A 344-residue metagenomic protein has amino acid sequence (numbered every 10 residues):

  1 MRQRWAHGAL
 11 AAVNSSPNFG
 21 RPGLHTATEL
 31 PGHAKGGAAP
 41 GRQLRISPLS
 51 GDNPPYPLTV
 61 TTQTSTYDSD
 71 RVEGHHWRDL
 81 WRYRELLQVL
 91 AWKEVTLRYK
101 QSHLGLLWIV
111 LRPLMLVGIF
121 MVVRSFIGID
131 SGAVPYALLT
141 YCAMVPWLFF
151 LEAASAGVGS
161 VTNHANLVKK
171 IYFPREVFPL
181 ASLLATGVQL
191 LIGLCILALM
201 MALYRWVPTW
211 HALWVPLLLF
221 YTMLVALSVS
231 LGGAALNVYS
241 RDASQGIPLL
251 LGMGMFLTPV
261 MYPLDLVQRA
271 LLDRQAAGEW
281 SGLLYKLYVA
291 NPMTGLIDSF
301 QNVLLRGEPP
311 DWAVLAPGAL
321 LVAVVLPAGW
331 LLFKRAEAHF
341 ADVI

Functional and structural regions predicted by a protein language model:
A11-A12, K35, T59, A313: Detector for intrinsically disordered, low-structure N-terminal pre-sequences
N14, G32, A39-Q43: N-terminal polybasic/positive-inside topogenic patches
I46-I344: Hydrophobic transmembrane alpha-helices and immediately adjacent juxtamembrane helices of multi-pass inner-membrane
